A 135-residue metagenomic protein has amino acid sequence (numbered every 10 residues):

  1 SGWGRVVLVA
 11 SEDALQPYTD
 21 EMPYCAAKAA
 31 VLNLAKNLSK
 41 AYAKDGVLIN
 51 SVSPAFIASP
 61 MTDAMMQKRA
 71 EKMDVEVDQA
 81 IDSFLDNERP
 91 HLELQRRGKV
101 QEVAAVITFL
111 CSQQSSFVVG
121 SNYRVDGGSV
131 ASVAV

Functional and structural regions predicted by a protein language model:
S11: Residue(s) in the substrate-gating loop at a strand-loop-helix junction that position the organic substrate next
L15, P54-A64, K68, K72-M73: Short, flexible catalytic-loop segment of classical short-chain dehydrogenase/reductase
Q16, I107-T108, V119-V135: Short C-terminal tail/terminal secondary-structure segment of NAD(P)H-dependent dehydrogenase/reductase domains
Q16-M22, K44-D45, Q95, Q113: Active-site loop immediately N-terminal to the catalytic Tyr-X3-Lys motif of short-chain dehydrogenase/reductase
A27, A35: Active-site helix of classical SDR
Y42-K44, I57, C111: A short hydrophobic alpha-helix cap/turn motif
A43, L48, V118-G120: Short, small/polar-rich loop/turn modules that mediate ligand/substrate recognition or access, typified
S51, V75-Q114, V118, G127: C-terminal helical subdomain
